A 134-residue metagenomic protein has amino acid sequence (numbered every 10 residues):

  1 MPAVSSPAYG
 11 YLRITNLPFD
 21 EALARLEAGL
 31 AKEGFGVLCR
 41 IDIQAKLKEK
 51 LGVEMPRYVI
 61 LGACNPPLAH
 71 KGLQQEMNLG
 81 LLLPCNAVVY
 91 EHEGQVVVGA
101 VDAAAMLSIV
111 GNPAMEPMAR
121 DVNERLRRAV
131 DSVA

Functional and structural regions predicted by a protein language model:
P2-E33, D131: Terminal, regulation- and interaction-focused segments at domain boundaries
L17, E21, D42, P117 (+1 more regions): Conserved active-site and cofactor/substrate-binding residues in soluble primary-metabolism enzymes
L23, N65, N123-L126: Short amphipathic alpha-helical/adjacent loop interface patches that line ligand and macromolecule-binding sites
E27, Q44-A45, R127: Short glycine-/small-residue-rich flexible loop motifs, especially phosphate/cofactor-binding loops
G36-V88: Compact, glycine-rich, soluble single-domain proteins
N86-N112: Beta-strand/loop substructures that line and gate deep hydrophobic ligand-binding cavities in soluble
I109-A134: Well-ordered alpha/beta subsegment
